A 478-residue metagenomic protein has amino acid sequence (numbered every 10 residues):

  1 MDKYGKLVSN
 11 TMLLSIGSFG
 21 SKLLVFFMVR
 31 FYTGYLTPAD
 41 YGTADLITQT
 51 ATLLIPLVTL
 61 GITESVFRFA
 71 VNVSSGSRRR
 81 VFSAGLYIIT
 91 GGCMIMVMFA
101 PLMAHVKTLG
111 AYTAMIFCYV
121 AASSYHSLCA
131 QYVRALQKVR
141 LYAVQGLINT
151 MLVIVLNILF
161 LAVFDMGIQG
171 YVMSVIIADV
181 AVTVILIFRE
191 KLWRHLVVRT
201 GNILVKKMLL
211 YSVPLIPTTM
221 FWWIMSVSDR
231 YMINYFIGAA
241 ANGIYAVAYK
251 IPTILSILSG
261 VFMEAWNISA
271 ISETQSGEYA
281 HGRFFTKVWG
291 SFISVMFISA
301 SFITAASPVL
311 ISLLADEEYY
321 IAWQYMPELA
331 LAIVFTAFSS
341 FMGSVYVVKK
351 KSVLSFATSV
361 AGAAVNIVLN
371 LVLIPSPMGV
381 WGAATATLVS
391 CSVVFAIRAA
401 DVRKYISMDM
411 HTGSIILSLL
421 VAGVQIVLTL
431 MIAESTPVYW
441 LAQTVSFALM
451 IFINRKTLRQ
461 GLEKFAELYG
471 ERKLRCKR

Functional and structural regions predicted by a protein language model:
M1-K3, L7, A114, I168-S174 (+4 more regions): Interhelical loop/hinge segments that connect adjacent transmembrane helices in multipass membrane
M1-L24, S75-R78, N202-T218, V421 (+1 more regions): N-terminal membrane topogenesis motif
K3-T63, Y119, T150-I154, L210-A240 (+2 more regions): Signature of the first transmembrane helix
N10-V25, N149, S174-L186, E190 (+4 more regions): Transmembrane helical elements of multi-pass membrane transporters/channels
F19, P56-V58, S83-M115, S259 (+3 more regions): Alpha-helical transmembrane segments of multi-pass membrane transport and lipid-handling proteins
R30, V58-S74, A248, P252-W289 (+1 more regions): Helix-loop junctions and terminal segments of transmembrane helices in multi-pass membrane transport/translocation
T33-D40, T108-A114, L136-L141, T150-V184 (+3 more regions): Membrane-interface helix-loop junctions in multi-pass transport and translocation proteins
L428-R478: Membrane-proximal transmembrane or re-entrant/amphipathic helices at the cytosolic face
